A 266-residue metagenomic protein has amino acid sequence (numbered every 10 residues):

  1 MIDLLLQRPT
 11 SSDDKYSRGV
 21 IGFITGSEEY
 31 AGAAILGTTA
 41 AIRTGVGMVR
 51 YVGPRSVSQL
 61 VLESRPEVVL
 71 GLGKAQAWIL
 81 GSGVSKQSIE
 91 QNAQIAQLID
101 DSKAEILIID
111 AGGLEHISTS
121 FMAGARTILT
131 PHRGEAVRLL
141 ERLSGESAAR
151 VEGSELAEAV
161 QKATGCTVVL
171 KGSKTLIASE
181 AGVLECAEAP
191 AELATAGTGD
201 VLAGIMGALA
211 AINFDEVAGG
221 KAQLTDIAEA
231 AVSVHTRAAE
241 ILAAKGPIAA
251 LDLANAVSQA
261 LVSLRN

Functional and structural regions predicted by a protein language model:
M1-I106, E115-I128, R133, R138-N266: Small-residue (G/A/S/T)-rich helix-start motifs and N-terminal tracts that mark the onset
